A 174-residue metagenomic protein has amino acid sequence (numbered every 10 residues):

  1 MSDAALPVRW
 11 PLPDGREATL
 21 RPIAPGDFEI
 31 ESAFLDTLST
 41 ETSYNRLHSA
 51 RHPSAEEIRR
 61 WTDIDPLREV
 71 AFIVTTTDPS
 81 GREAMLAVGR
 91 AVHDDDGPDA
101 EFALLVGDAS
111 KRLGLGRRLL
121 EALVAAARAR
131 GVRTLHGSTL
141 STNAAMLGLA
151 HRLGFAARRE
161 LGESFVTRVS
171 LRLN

Functional and structural regions predicted by a protein language model:
M1-N174: Long, contiguous binding/interaction regions
